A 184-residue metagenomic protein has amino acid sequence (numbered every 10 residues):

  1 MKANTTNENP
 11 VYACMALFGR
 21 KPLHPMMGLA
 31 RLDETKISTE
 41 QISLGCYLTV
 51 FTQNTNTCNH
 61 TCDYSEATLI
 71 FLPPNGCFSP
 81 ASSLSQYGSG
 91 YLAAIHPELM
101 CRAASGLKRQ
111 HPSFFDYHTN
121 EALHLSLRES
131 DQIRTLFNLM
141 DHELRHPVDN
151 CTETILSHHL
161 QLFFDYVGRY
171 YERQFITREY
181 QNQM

Functional and structural regions predicted by a protein language model:
M1-D63: Generic protein-terminus/edge-of-domain signal
T55, P74-G76, I95-P97: Residues immediately flanking
N59-H60, F78-S85: Short beta-strand His + acidic residue motifs that chelate non-heme Fe in jelly-roll/DSBH and cupin folds
H60-P73: Short acidic-glycine-tyrosine-enriched beta hairpin
I70, P74-A81, M100-C101: Histidine-centered metal-chelating micro-motifs
S83-R145, V167: A hydrophobic/aromatic-rich effector-binding and dimerization subdomain of bacterial HTH-type transcriptional regulators
P147-I155, G168-M184: Short, Lys/Arg-enriched, Trp-marked, Pro/Gly-tolerant hinge/linker segments that flank
